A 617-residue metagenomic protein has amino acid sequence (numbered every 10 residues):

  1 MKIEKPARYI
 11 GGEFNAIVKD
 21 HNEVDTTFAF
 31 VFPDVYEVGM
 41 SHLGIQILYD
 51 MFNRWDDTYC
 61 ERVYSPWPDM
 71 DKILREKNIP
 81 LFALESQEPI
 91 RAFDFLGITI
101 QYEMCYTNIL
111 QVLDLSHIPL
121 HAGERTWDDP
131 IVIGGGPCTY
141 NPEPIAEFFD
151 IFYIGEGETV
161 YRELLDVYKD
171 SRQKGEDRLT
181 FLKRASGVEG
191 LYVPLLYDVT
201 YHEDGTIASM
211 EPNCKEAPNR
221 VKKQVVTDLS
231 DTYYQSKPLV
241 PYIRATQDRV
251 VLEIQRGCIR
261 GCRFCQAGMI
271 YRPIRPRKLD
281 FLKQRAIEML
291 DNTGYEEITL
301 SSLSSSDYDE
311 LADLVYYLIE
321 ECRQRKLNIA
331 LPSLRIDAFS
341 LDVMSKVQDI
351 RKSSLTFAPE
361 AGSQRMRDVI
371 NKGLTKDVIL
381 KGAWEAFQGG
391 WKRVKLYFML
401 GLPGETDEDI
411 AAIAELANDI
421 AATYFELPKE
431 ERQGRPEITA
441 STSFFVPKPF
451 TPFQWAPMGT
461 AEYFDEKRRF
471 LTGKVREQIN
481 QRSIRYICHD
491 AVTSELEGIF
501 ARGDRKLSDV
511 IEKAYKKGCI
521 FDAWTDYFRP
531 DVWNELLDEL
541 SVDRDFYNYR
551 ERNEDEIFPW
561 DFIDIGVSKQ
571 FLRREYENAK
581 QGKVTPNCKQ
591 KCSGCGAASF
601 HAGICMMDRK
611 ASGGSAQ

Functional and structural regions predicted by a protein language model:
M1-V18, N22, F28-F30, E477-Q617: Radical SAM enzyme core and accessory elements
K2-A29, Y36-E37, P194, T200-V251 (+2 more regions): N-terminal [4Fe-4S]-dependent radical SAM core
F28-D34, F52, L239-Q266, L290 (+2 more regions): N-terminal pre-triad scaffold of radical SAM enzymes
F30-V31, M104, E288-K395, L400-T439 (+2 more regions): Conserved SAM/AdoMet-binding glycine-rich loop
Y36-G39, P68-D71, M104-Y106, T139-P142 (+14 more regions): Flexible loop/turn segments at secondary-structure boundaries
H42, R244-D280, G594-S612: Canonical Radical SAM [4Fe-4S] cluster-binding loop centered on the CxxxCxxC motif and its immediate flanking residues
D57-D69: A short beta-strand-loop structural module common to alpha/beta enzyme folds
P66-P212, P449-D504, D509-D526: Glycine-rich beta-alpha loop elements in corrinoid/cobalamin-binding modules across cobalamin-dependent enzymes
